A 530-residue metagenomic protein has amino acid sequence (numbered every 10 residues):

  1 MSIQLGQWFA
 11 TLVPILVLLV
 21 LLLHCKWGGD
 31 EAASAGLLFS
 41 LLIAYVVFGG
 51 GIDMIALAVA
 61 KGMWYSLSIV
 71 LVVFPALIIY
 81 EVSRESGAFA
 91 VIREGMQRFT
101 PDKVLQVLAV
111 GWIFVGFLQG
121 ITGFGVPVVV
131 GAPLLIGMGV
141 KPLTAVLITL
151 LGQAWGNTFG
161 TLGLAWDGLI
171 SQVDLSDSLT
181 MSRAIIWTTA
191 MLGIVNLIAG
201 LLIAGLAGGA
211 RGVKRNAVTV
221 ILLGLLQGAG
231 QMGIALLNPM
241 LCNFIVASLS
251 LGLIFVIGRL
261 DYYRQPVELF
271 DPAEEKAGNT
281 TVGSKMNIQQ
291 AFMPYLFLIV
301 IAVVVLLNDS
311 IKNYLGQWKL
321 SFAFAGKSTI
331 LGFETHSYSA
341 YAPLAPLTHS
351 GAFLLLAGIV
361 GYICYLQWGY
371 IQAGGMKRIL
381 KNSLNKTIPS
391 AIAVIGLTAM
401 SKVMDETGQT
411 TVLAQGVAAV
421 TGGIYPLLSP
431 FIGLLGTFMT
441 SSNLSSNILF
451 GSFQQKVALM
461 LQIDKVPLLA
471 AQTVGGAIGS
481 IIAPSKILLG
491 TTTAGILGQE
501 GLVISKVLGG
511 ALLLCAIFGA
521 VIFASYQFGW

Functional and structural regions predicted by a protein language model:
S2-V13, S66-I69, T122-P127, M181-L197 (+3 more regions): Structural signature of hydrophobic alpha-helical transmembrane segments
A10-L19, W27-F48, V70-A76, V220-G224 (+4 more regions): Hydrophobic mid-bilayer segments of alpha-helices in multi-pass membrane transport proteins, especially secondary
A56-M138, L147, Y370-V457: Membrane-embedded alpha-helical segments and adjacent helix-loop junctions characteristic of multi-pass solute
V104-G116, K141-W155, T180-L197, A393-G396 (+2 more regions): Alpha-helical transmembrane segments of multi-pass membrane proteins
V126-I136, L150, G163-L175, L444-V457 (+1 more regions): Re-entrant/interfacial helical elements at transmembrane boundaries that shape and gate the permeation pathway
T158-P272, V474-W530: Juxtamembrane and boundary regions of transmembrane helices in multi-pass small-molecule transporters and channels
M232-W318: Active-site loops and adjacent core secondary-structure elements that bind or stabilize anionic groups
T281-I432: Transmembrane helical segments that form the transport core of multi-pass membrane transport proteins
